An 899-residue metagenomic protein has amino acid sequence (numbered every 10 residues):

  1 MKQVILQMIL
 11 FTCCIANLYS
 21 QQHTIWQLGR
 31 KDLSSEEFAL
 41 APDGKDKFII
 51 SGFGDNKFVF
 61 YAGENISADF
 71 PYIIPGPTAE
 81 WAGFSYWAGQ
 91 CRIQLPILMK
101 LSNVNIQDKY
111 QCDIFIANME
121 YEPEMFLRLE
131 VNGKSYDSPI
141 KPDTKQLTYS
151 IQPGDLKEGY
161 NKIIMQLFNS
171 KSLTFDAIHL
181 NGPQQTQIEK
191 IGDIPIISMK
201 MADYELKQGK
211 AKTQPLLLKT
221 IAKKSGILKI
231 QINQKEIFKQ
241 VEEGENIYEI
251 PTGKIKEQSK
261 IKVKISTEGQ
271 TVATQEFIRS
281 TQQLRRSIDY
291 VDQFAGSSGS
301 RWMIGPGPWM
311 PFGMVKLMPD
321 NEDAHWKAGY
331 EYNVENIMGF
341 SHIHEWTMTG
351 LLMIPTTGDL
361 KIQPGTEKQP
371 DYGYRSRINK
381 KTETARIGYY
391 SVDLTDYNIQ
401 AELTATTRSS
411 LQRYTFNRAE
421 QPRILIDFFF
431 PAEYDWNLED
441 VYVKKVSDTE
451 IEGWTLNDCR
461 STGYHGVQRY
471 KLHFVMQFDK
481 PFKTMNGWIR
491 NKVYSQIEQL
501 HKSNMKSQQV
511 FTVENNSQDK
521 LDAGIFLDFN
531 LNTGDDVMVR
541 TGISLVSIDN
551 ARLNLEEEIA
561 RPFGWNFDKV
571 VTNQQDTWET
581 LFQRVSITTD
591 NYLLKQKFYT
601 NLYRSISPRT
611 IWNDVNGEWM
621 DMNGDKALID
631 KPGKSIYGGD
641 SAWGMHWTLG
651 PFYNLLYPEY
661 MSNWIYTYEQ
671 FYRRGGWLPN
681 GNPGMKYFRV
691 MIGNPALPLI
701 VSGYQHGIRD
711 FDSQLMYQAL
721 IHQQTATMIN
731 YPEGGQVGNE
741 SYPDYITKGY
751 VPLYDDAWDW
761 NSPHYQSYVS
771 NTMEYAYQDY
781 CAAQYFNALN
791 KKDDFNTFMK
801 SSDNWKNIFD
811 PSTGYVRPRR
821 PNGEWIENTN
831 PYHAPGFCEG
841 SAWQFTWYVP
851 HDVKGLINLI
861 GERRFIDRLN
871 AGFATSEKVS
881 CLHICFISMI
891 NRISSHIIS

Functional and structural regions predicted by a protein language model:
M1-Q21: Bacterial Sec-dependent N-terminal signal peptides
Q22-Q107, F115-T186, V241-G253: Beta-strand-rich ligand-recognition modules
C91-P96, I106-D113, D203-L217: Contiguous beta-strand segments within globular domains
K100, D113-A117, P215-I221, R413-T415: Short edge beta-strand/loop segments characteristic of extracellular beta-sandwich folds
M125-L127, S225-N233, S410: Beta-strand-rich binding/interaction modules
K171-S172, E268-T274: Short, exposed coil/turn segments at beta-strand boundaries within extracellular/luminal domains
P183-G209: Short, compositionally biased P/S/T/A/G/V-rich stretches that sit at domain boundaries
K210-P215, K223-G226, K254-S266, Q275-P698 (+5 more regions): Accessory carbohydrate-recognition regions in carbohydrate-active enzymes
